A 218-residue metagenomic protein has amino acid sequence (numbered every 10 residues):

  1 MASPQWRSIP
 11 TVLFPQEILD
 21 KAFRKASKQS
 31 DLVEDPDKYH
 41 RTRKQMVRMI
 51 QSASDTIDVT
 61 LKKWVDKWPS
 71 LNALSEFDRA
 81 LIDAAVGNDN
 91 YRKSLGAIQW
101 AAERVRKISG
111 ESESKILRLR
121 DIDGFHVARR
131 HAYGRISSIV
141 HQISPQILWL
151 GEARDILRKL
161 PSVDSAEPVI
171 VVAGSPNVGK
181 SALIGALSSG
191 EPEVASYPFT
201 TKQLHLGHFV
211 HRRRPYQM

Functional and structural regions predicted by a protein language model:
M1-R104: N-terminal accessory targeting/assembly segments
L95-G151: Charged, amphipathic alpha-helical linker segments immediately N-terminal to NTP-binding catalytic cores
E152-D164: Pre-Walker A adenine-sensing motif
S162-S165, L187-Q217: Switch I (effector-binding) loop of TRAFAC-class P-loop GTPase G-domains
I170-V172: Hydrophobic anchor at the beta1->P-loop junction of P-loop NTPases
S175-P176, A186: P-loop (Walker A) phosphate-binding loop of NTP-binding proteins
K180: Conserved lysine of the Walker
